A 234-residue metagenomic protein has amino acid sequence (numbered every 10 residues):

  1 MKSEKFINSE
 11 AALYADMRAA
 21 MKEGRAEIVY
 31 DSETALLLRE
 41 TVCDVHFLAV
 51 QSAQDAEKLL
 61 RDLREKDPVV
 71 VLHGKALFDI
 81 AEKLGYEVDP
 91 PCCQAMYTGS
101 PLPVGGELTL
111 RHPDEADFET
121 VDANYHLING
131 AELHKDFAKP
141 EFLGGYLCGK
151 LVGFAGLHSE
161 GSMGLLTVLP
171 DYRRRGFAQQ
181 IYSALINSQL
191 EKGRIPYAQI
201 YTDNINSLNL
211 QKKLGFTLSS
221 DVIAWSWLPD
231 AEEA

Functional and structural regions predicted by a protein language model:
M1-D79, D122, L127, L133-D136: N-terminal charged segments
A53-L59, R174-S188, L208-K213: Conserved acetyl-CoA-binding loop-helix of GNAT-fold acetyltransferases
R64-K75, Q189-Y201: Conserved GNAT acetyl-CoA-binding A-motif
A76-Y86, Q179, T202-S220: Conserved active-site alpha-helix within GNAT-family acetyltransferase domains
Y86-D89, C93-D114: Conserved N-terminal entry element of GNAT/NAT acetyltransferase domains
E87-T98, Q199, T217-A231: Conserved catalytic-core motifs of GNAT/GCN5-like acyltransferases
A131-D171: A conserved beta-strand-loop-helix scaffold within acyl/acetyltransferase catalytic domains
L143-Y146, V152, H158, R175-S188 (+2 more regions): Recognition helices and adjacent regulatory flanks at domain boundaries
